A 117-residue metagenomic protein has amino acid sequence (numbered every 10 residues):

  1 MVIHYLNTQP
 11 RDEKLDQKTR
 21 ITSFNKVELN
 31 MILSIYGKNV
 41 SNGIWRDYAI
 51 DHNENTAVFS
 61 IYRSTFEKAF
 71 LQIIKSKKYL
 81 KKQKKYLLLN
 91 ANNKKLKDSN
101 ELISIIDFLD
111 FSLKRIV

Functional and structural regions predicted by a protein language model:
H4-V58: Negatively charged, low-complexity tracts enriched in Asp/Glu with abundant Ser/Thr
L6-R11, Q17, T22, K68-N92: Short aromatic-glycine-(Arg/Gly/Cys) micro-motifs in beta-strand/loop hairpins
K38, Y62, A69-F70: Short, highly charged
E54-A57, S64-K68: Short, charged/polar surface micro-motifs in flexible loops or helix N-caps
F59-Y62, I74: Short, hydrophobic/aromatic-rich beta-strand segments within well-structured domains
L80-V117: Short, compact, well-ordered microdomains
